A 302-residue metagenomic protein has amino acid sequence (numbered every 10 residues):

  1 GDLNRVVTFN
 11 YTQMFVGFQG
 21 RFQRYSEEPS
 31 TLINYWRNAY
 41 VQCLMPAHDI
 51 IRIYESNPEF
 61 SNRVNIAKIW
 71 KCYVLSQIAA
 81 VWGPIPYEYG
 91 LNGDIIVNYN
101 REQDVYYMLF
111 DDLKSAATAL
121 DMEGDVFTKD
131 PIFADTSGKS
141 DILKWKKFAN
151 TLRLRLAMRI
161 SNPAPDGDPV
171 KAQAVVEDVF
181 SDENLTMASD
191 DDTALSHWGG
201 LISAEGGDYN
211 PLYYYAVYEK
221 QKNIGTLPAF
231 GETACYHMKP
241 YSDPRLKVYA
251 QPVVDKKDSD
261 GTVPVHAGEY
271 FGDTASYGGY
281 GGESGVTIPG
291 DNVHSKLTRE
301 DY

Functional and structural regions predicted by a protein language model:
G1-Q13: A short, exposed helix-loop element centered on a Lys and neighboring polar residues
V16-W70, V74-Y302: Structured, solvent-exposed acidic/aromatic patches
